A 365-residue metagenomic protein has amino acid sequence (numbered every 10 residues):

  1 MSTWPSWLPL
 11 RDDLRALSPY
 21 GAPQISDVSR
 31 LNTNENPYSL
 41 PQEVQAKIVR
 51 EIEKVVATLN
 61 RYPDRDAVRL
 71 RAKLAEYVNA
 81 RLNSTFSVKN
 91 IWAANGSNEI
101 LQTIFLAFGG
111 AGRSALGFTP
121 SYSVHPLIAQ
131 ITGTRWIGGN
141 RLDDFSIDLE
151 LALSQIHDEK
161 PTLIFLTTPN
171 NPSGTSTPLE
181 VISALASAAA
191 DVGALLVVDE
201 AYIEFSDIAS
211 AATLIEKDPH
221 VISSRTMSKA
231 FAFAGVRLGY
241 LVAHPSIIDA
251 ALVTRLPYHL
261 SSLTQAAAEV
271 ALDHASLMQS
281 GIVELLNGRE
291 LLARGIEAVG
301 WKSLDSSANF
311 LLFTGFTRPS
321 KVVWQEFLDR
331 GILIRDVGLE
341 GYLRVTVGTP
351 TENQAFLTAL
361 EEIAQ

Functional and structural regions predicted by a protein language model:
S2-G96, T103: N-terminal small-domain helix-loop-helix segment of the aminotransferase-like
N32, W136-N140, L163-N170, L196-E200 (+2 more regions): Short beta-strands and strand-loop turn motifs
T58-A188, Y202-D218, I222, G281: Conserved core of the PLP fold type I
P219, A243-I247, G315-R318, P350: Short loop segments at secondary-structure junctions
H220-L304: PLP-dependent aminotransferase class I/II
L286, I296-R330, L343, V347: Conserved PLP-binding catalytic core of the aspartate aminotransferase-like
V322-R330, R335-Q365: PLP-dependent enzyme catalytic core of the Aspartate aminotransferase-like
